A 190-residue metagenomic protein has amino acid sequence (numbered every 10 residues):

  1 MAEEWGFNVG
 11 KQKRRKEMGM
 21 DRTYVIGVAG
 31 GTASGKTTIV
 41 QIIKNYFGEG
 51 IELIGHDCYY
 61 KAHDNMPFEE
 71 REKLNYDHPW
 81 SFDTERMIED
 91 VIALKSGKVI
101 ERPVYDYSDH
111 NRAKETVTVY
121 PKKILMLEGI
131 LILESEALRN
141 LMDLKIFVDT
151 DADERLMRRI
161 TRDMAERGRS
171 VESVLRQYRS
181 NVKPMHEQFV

Functional and structural regions predicted by a protein language model:
G31: P-loop (Walker A) phosphate-binding loop of NTP-binding proteins
K36: Conserved lysine of the Walker
I39: Hydrophobic positions on the alpha1 helix immediately C-terminal to the Walker A/P-loop
E49-N65: Short beta-strand-centered segment that lines the nucleotide-binding/catalytic pocket of NTP-utilizing
E52, N65-D109: Conserved nucleotide-sensing/catalytic segment adjacent to the nucleotide-binding pocket in NTP-handling enzymes
A113-R167: ATP-dependent NMP and nucleoside kinases share a basic, alpha-helical "lid"
R167-V190: Small-molecule kinase domains that catalyze NTP-dependent phosphoryl transfer to phosphate-bearing small molecules
